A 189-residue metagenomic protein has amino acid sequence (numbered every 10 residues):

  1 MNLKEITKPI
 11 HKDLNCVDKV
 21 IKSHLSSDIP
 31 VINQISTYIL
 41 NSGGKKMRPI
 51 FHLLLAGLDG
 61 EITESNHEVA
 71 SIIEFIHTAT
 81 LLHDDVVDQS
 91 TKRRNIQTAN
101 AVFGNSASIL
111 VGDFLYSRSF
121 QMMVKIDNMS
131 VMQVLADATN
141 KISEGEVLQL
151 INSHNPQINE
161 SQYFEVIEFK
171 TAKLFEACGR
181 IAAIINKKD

Functional and structural regions predicted by a protein language model:
M1-K22: N-terminal amphipathic/basic leader segments beginning at the initiator methionine
N15-C16, K22-D189: Mg2+-dependent prenyl diphosphate-binding active-site environment of isoprenoid biosynthetic enzymes
